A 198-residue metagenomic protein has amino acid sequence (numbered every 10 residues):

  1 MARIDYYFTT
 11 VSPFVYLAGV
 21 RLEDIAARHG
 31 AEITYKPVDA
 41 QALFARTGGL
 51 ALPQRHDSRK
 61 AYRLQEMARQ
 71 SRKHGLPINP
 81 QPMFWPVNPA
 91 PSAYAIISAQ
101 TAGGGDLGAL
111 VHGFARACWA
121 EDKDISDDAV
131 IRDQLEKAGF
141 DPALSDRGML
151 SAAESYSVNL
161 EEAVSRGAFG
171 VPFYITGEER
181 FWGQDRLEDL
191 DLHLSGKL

Functional and structural regions predicted by a protein language model:
I4-D5, T10-A31, A109, G113-L198: C-terminal cap of thioredoxin/glutaredoxin-like
T10, L17-C118: Structural alpha/beta surface segment adjacent to cysteine/selenocysteine redox centers across thiol/disulfide enzymes
